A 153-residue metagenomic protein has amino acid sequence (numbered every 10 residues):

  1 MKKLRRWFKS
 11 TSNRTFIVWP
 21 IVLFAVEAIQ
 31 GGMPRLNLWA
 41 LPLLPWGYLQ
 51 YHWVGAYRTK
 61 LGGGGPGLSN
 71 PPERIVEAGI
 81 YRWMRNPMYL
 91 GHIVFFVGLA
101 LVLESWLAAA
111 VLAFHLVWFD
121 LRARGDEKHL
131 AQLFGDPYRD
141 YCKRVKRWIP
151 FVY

Functional and structural regions predicted by a protein language model:
M1-Y81, L90-Y153: Membrane-anchoring alpha-helices and their flanking helix-loop junctions
N86: Extended, alpha-helix-rich binding/interface surfaces that flank or overlap catalytic cores and mediate recognition
